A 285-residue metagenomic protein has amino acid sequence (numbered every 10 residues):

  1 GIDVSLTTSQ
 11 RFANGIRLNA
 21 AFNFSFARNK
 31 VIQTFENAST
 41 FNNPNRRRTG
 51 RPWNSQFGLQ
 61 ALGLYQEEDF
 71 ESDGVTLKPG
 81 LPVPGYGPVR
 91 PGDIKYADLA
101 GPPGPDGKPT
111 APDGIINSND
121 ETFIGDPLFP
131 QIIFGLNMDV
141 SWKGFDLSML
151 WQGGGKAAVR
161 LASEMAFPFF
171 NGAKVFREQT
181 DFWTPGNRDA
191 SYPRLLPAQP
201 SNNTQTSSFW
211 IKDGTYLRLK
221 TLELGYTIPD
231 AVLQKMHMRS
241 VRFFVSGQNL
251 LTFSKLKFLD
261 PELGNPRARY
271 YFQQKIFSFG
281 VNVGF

Functional and structural regions predicted by a protein language model:
G1, F41-E71, P185-Y192, N202-T204 (+2 more regions): C-terminal beta-signal and terminal closure region of outer-membrane beta-barrel proteins
I2, I16, P130-F134, S141 (+3 more regions): Residues that define the transmembrane beta-barrel architecture of outer-membrane proteins
I2, N14, G144-S148, A231-V232: Repeated loop/turn-to-beta-strand initiation elements of outer-membrane beta-barrel proteins
T8-Q10, F24-K30, W142-G144, G153-A157 (+4 more regions): Transmembrane beta-strands of outer-membrane beta-barrel pores
S9-D126: Conserved small-residue
L18-A20, L136, W142-M149, V241-V245 (+1 more regions): Transmembrane beta-strands of outer-membrane beta-barrel proteins
K30-R46, A157-W183, F253-L259: Outer-membrane beta-barrel and related beta-rich outer-membrane complex signature in Gram-negative bacteria
G154-R242: Extracytoplasmic gating/loop element in the C-terminal half of outer-membrane beta-barrel translocons and assembly
